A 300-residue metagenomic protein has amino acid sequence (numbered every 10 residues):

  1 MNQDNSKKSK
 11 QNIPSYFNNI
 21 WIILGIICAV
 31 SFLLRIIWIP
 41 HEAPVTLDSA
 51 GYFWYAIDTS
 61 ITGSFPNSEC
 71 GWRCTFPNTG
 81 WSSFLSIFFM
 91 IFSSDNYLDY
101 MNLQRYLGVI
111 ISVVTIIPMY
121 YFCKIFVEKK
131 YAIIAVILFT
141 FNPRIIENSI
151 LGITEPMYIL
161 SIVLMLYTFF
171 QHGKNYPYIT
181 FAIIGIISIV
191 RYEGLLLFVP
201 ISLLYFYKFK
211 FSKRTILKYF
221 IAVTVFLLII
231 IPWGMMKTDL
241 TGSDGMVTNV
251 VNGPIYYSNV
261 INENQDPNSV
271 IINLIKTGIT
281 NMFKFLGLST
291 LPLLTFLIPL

Functional and structural regions predicted by a protein language model:
D4, Q171, N175, L197-L227 (+2 more regions): Perimembrane helix-loop-helix junctions
C28-L34, A135-P143, Y167, I184-S188: Short helix- or helix-capping micro-motifs that position conserved polar/aromatic residues at function-defining sites
A29, N102-F126, L164: Transmembrane-helix motifs of polytopic, lipid-linked glycan transferases
L34, L217-L300: Membrane-lumen/periplasm interface segments of specific transmembrane helices in polyprenyl phosphate-linked
P40-A50, I61-S86, I261-Q265: Membrane-proximal lumenal/periplasmic loop motifs of glycosylation machinery
V45-T46, R144-M157: Short acidic/glycine- and proline-prone juxtamembrane loop motifs at membrane-interface regions of multi-pass membrane
T75, T79, S83, S93-V114 (+1 more regions): Loop-to-helix entry region of an early transmembrane alpha helix in multi-pass inner-membrane enzymes
K124-K129, M165-I179: Membrane-interface transmembrane helices that cradle and orient dolichyl/undecaprenyl
